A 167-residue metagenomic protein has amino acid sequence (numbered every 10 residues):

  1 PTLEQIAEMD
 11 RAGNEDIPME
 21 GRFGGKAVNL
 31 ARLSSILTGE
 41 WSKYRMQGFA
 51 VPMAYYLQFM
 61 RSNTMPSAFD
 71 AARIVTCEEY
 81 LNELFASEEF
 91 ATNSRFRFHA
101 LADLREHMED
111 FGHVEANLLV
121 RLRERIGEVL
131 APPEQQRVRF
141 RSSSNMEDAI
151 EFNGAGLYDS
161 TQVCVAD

Functional and structural regions predicted by a protein language model:
P1-D167: N-terminal beta-alpha lobe that positions the nucleotide/phosphoryl donor in ATP/NTP-coupled carboxylate activation
